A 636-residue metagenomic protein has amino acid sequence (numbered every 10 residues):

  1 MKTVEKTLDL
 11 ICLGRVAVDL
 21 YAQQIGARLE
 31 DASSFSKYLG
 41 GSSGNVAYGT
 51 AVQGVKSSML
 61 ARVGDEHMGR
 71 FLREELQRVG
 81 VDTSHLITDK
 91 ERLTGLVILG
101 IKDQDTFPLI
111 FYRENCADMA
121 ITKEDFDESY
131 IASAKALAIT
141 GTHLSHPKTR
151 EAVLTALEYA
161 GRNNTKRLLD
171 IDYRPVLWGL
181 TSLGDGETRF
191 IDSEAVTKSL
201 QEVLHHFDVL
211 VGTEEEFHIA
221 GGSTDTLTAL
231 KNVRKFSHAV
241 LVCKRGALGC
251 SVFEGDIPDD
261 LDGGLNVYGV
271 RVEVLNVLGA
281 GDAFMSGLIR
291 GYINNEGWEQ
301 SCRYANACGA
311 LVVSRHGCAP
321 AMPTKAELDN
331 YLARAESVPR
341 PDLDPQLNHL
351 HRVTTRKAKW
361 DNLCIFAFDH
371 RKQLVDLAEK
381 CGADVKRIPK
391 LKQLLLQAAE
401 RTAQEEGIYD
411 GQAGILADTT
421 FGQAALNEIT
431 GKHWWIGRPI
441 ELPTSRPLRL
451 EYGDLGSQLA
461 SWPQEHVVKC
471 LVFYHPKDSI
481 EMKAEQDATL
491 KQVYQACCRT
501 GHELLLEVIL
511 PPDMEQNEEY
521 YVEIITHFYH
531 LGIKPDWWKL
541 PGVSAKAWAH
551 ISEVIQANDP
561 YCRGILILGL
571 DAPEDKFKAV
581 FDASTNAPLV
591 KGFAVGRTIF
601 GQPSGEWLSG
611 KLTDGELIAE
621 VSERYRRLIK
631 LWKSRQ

Functional and structural regions predicted by a protein language model:
K2-D82, I121, E273, F366: Glycine-rich phosphate/adenosyl-contacting loop at the front of the ribokinase-like
K2-I11, E158-R162, S223-P345: Conserved phosphate-binding/catalytic region of the ribokinase-like
K56-G141, D329-V338: Conserved N-terminal subdomain of the carbohydrate kinase-like
A138, T142-P147, A156-G161, T165-R167 (+1 more regions): Hydrophobic alpha-helical segments and helix pairs
P175-G263: Conserved phosphate/ATP/ADP-binding segment of small-molecule kinases
V338-I480, K534, R563, E574-S584 (+2 more regions): Alpha/beta catalytic barrel-like cores
F366, E507, W538, G596: Conserved, mostly hydrophobic/aromatic
I415-D418, K469-F473, D478-Q486, N517 (+2 more regions): Catalytic beta/alpha-barrel core
